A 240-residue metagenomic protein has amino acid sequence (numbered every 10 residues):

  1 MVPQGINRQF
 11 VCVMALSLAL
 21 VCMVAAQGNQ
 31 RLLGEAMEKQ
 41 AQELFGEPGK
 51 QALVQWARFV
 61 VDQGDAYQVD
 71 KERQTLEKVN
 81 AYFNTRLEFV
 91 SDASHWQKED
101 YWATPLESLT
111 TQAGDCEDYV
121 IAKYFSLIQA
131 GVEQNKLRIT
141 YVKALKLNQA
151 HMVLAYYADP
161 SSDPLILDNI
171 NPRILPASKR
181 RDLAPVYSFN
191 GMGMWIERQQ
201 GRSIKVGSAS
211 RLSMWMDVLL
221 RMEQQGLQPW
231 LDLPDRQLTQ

Functional and structural regions predicted by a protein language model:
M1-I6: N-terminal secretory signal peptides that target proteins for export/translocation
C12-V21: Bacterial N-terminal signal peptides
V24-Q240: A structural boundary/capping signal
